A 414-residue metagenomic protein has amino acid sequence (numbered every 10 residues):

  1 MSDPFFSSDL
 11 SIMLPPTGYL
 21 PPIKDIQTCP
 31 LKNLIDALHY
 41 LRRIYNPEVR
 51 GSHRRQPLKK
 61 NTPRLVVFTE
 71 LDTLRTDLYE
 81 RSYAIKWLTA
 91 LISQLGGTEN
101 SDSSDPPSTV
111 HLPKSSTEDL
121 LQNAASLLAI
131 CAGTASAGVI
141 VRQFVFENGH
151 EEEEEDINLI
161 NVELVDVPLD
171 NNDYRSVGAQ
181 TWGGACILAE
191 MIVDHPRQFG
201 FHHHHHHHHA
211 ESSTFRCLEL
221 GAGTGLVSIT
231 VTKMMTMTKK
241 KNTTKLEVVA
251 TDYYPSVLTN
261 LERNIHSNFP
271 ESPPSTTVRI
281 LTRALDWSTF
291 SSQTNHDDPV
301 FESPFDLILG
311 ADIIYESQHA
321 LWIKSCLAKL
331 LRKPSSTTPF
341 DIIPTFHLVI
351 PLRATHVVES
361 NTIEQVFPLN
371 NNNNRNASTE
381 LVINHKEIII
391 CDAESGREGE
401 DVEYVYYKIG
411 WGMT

Functional and structural regions predicted by a protein language model:
M1-T414: S-adenosylmethionine-dependent methyltransferases
